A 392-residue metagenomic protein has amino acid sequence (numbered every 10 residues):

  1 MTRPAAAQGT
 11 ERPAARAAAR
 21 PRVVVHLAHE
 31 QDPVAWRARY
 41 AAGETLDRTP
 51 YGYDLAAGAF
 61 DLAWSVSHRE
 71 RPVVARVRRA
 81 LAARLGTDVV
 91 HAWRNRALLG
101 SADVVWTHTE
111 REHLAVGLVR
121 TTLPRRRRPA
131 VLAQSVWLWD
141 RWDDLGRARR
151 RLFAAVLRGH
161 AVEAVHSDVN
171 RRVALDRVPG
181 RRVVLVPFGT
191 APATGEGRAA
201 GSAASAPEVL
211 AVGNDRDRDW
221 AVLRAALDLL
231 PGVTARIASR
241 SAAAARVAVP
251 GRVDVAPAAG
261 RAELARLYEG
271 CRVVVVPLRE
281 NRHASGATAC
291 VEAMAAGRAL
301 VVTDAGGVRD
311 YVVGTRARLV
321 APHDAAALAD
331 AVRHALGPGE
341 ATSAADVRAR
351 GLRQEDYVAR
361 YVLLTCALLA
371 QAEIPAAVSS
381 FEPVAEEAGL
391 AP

Functional and structural regions predicted by a protein language model:
Y40-A42, S202-R261: Conserved catalytic-core segment of nucleotide-activated headgroup transferases in glycan assembly
P50-Y51, W93-S101, D143-E163: Membrane-proximal helix-turn-helix segments that form the acceptor-binding/catalytic region of lipid-linked
P129-G146: A short, histidine- and acid-enriched strand-loop-helix "catalytic/donor-clamping" loop that lines the nucleotide-sugar
R158-L175, P179-E196, A206, D217: Donor nucleotide-sugar binding/catalytic pocket of nucleotide-sugar-dependent glycosyltransferases
N214, G314-A325, H334-G339: Conserved acidic donor-binding segment of nucleotide-sugar-dependent glycosyltransferases
R246-V247, A305-L319: Short acidic/histidine- and often glycine-rich active-site loop of Leloir-type glycosyltransferases that engages
E269-H283, R298: Acidic donor-binding loop of glycosyltransferase active sites
E340-C366: A charged, aromatic-enriched C-terminal amphipathic alpha-helix characteristic of glycosyltransferases across folds
